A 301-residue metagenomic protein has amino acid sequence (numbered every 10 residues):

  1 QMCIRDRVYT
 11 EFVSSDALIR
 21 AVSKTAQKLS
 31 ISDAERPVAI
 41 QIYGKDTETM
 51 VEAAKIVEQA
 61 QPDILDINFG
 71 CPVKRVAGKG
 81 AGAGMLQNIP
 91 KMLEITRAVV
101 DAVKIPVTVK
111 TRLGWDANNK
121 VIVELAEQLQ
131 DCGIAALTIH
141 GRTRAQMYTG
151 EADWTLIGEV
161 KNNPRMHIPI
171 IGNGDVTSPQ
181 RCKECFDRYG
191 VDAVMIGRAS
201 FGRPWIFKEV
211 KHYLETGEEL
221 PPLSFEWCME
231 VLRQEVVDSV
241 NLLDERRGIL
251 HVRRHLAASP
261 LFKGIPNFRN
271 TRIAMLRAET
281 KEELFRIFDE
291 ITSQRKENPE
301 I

Functional and structural regions predicted by a protein language model:
M2-I4: Short, small-residue-biased leader/transition segments that mark boundaries at the very start of proteins
R7-L18: A short beta-strand-loop structural module common to alpha/beta enzyme folds
V8-T10, V38-I42, L65, V107-T111 (+3 more regions): Hydrophobic faces of well-ordered beta-strands that scaffold small-molecule active sites in alpha/beta enzyme cores
V13-S15, Y43-K45, G70-P72, R112-D116 (+3 more regions): Active-site beta-loop-alpha junctions enriched in small/polar residues
T25-I42: Short, structured active-site "lid" loops
Q27, G80-L86: Short glycine-enriched, charge-decorated loop/helix-capping segments at active-site entrances that position
V51-L65, F69-A81, P90-I168: Alpha/beta enzyme core
E94, A102-K104, N118-A136, Y148 (+3 more regions): Alpha/beta catalytic cores of nucleotide-metabolism and tRNA/nucleoside-modifying enzymes
